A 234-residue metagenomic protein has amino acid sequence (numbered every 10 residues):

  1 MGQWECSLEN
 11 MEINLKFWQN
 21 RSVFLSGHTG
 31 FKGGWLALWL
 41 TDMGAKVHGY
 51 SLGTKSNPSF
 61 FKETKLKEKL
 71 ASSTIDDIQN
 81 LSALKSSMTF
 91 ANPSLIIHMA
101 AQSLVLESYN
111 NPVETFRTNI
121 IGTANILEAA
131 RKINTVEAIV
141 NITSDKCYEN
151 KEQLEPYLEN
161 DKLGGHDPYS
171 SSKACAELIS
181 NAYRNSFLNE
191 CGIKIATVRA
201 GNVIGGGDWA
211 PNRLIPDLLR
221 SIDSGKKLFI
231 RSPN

Functional and structural regions predicted by a protein language model:
M1-A200: N-terminal Rossmann-like NAD(P)+-binding domain of SDR-like oxidoreductases, especially those catalyzing
H28, S72, G206, S232-N234: Conserved short-loop catalytic and cofactor-binding motifs
I133, A174, C191, I204-P216 (+2 more regions): Glycine/proline-rich active-site loop of Rossmann-fold NAD(P)-dependent oxidoreductases
N181, P216-R220: Generic alpha-helical structural context detector
R199-G201, R231-N234: Short linear capping/connector segments at secondary-structure termini
D223: Helix-to-beta-strand junctions that scaffold the AdoMet/dcAdoMet cofactor pocket in Class I SAM-dependent enzymes
